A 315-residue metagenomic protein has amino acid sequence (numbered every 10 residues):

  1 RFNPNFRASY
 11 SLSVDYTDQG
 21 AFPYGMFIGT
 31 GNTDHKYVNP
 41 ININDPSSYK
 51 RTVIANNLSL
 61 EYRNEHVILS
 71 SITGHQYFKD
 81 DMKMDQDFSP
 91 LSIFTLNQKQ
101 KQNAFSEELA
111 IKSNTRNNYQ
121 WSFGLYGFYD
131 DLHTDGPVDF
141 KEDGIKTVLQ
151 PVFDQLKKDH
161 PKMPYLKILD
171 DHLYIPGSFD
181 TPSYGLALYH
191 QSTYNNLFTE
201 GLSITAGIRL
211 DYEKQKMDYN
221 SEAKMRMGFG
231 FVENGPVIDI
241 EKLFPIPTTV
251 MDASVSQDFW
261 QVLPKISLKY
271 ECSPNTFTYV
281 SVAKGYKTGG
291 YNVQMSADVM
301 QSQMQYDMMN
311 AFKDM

Functional and structural regions predicted by a protein language model:
R1-G124, F128-G136: Outer-membrane beta-barrel domain signature, strongest for Gram-negative TonB-dependent receptors and also present
R1-R7, S11-S13, I111-N114, Y126 (+1 more regions): Structural signature of Gram-negative outer-membrane beta-barrels, strongest in the C-terminal barrel of TonB-dependent
F22-N42, D87-F94, D139-P176, K216-S256 (+1 more regions): Solvent-exposed loop segments that connect transmembrane elements
S47, P176-F179: Charge-dense, low-complexity intrinsically disordered segments
V53, A104, H172-I175, G185 (+1 more regions): Short, solvent-exposed coil/turn segments
Q120-F123, L149, F153-Q155, T193-Y194: Intrinsic structural disorder/low-complexity segments
S122-Y126, P137, I145, L149 (+2 more regions): A broadly structural signal marking compact, well-ordered functional cores that mediate small-ligand/cofactor/substrate
